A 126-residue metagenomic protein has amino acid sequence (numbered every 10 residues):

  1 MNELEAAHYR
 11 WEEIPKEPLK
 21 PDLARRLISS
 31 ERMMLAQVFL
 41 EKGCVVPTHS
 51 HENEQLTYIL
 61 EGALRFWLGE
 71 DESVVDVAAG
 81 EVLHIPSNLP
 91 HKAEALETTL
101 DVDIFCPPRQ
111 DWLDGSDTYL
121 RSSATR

Functional and structural regions predicted by a protein language model:
M1-R32, A36, T118-R126: A short, N-terminal "cap"/entry segment at the start of jelly-roll beta-barrel domains of the cupin/DSBH fold
P21, M34-S50: Conserved short histidine dyad/triad with adjacent acidic residue
A36, V45-V46, G62-W67, V82-L83: Short beta-strand segments in beta-sandwich/barrel cores
F39-E41, H51-F66: Short, conserved beta-strand element in jelly-roll/cupin
L60-E61, A78-A79, E97: A cytosolic small-molecule/anion-sensing beta-strand core signal
D71-S87: Short acidic-glycine-tyrosine-enriched beta hairpin
S87-D111: Ligand-binding loop in jelly-roll beta-barrel domains
